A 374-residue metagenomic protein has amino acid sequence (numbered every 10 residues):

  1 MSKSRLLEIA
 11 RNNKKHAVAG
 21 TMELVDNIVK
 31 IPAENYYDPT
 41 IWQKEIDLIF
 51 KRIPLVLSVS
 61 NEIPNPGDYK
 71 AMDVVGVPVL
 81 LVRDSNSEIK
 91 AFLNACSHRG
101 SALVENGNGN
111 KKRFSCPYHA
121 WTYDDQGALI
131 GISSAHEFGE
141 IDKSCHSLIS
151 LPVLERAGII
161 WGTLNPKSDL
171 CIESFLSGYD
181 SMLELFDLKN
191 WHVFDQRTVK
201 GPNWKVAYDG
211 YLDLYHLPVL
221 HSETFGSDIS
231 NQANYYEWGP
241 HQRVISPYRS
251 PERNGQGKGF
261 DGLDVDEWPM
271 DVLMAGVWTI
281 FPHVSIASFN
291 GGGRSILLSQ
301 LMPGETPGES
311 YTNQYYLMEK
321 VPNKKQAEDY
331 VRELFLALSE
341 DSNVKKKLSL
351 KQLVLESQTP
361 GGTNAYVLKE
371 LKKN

Functional and structural regions predicted by a protein language model:
M1-A95, R99-N106, P152-E155: N-terminal pre-ligand scaffold of iron-sulfur
A10-P39, S101-F114, I149-P152, F225-G262: N-terminal short leaders/motifs
E45, S299, A365-V367: Beta-strand scaffold of nucleotide-dependent catalytic cores
K51-E62, I132-E137, T279-V284: Short Pro/Gly-enriched beta-strand edge/turn motifs at strand-loop
E62-P166, E173-S177: Rieske [2Fe-2S] iron-sulfur-binding domain
L154, I159-P322, D329: C-terminal catalytic domain of Rieske-type non-heme iron oxygenases
N323-K373: Helical "substrate-binding/catalytic lid" subdomain of Rossmann-like NAD(P)-dependent dehydrogenases/reductases
